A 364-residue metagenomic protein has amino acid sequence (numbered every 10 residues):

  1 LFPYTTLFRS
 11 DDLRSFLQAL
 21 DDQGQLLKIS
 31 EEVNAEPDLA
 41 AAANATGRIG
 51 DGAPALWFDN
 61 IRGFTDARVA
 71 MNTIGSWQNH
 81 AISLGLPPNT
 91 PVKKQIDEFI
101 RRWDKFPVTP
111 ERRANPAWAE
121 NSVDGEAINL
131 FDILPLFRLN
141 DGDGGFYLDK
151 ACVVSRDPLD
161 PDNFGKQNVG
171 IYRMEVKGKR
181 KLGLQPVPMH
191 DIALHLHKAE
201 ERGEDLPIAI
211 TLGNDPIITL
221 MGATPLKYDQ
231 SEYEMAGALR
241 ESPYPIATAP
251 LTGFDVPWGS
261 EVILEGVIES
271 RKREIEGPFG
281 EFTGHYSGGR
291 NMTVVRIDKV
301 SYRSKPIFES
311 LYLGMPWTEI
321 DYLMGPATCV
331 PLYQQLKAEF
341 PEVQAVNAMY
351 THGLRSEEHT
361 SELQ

Functional and structural regions predicted by a protein language model:
L1-T6, E362-Q364: Positively charged, low-complexity/disordered segments
F8-V294, D298-S361: Extended, highly charged
